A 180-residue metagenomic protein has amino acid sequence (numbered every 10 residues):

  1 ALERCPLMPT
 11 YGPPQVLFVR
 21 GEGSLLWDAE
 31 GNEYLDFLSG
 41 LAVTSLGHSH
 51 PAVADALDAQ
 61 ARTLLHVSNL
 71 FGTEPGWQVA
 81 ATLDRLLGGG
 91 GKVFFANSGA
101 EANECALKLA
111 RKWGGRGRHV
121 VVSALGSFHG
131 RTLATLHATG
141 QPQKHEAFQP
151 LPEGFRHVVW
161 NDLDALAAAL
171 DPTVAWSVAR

Functional and structural regions predicted by a protein language model:
A1-E22, L70, V159: Active-site-adjacent loop/helix segments that line or gate small-molecule/cofactor pockets in enzymes
P6, Y11-P13, D36-L41, A59 (+5 more regions): Residue-level signal for pocket-adjacent positions within structured domains
Q15-D36: Active-site and channel-lining beta-strand-loop segments that bind or position nucleotide-derived/phosphorylated
F18, S49, P75, V158-N161: Short secondary-structure boundary/capping elements
W27-D28, L46-H48, H137-A138: Short beta-strand-to-turn element immediately C-terminal to the catalytic PLP-Schiff-base lysine in fold type I
E33-V122: Glycine-rich loop-to-alpha-helix module at the N-terminal edge of alpha/beta enzyme cores
L35-L38, W176-R180: Short beta-strands and strand-loop turn motifs
A81-W176: PLP-dependent aspartate aminotransferase-fold enzymes
